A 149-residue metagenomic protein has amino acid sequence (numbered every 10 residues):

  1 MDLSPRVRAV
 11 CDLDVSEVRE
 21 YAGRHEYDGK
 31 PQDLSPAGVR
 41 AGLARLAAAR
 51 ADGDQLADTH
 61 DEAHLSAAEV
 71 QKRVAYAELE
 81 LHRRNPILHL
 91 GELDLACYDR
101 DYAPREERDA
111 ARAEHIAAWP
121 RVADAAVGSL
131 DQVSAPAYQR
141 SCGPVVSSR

Functional and structural regions predicted by a protein language model:
M1-R149: N-terminal maturation segment of proteins
